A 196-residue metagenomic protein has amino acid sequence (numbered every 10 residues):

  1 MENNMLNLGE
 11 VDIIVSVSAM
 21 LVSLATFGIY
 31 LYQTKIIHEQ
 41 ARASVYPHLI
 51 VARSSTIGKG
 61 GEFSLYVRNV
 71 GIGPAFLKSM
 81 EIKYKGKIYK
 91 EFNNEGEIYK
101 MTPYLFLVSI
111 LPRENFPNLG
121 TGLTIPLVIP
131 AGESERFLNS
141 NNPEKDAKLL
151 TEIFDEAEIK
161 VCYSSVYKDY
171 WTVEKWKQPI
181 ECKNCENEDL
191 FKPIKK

Functional and structural regions predicted by a protein language model:
E2-N3, G58, F76, K83-K196: An amphipathic alpha-helical interaction surface
E2-N94, L111-R113, K196: Membrane-proximal alpha-helical anchors
